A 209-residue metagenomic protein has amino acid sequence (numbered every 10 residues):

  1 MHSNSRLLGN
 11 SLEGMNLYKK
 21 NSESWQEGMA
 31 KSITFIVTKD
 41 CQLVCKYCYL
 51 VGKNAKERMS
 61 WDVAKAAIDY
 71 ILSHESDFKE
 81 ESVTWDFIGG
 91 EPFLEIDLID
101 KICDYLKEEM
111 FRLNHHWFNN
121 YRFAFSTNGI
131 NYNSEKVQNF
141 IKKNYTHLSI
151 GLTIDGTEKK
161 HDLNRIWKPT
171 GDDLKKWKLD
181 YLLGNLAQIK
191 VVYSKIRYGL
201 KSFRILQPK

Functional and structural regions predicted by a protein language model:
M1-T34, F78: N-terminal [4Fe-4S]-dependent radical SAM core
N16, V51-A55, T157-K159: A short, flexible beta-alpha/helix-coil linker loop
E27-D62: Canonical Radical SAM [4Fe-4S] cluster-binding loop centered on the CxxxCxxC motif and its immediate flanking residues
V37, Y49-L50, G90, L152-T157: Short loop/turn segments at strand-loop or loop-helix junctions that form parts of catalytic or ligand-binding pockets
G52, E91-P92, G129-I130: Acidic metal-phosphate-binding loop of nucleotide-sugar-dependent transferases
K56-M59, E91, P169-D172: Pocket-edge positions in alpha/beta enzyme catalytic cores
L72-D86, E95-K209: Radical SAM/AdoMet-radical enzyme domain recognition
